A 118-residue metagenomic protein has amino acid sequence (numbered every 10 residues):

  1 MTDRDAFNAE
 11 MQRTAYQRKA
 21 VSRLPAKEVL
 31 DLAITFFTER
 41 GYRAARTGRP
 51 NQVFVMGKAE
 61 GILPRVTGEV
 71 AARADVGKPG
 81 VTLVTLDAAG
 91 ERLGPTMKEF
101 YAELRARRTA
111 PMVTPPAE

Functional and structural regions predicted by a protein language model:
T2-E118: Ser/Thr-rich, low-complexity intrinsically disordered terminal regions
